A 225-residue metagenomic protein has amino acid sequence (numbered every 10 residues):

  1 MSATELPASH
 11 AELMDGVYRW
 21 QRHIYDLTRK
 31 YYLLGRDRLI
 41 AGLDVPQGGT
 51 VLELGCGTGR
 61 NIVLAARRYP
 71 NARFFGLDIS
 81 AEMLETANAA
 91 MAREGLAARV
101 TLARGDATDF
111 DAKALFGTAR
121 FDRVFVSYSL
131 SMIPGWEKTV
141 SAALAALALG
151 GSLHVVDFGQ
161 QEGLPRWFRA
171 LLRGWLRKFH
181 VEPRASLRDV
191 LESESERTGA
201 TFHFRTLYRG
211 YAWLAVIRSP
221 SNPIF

Functional and structural regions predicted by a protein language model:
S2-D44, R60, W167-G174: Conserved class I S-adenosyl-L-methionine
T28, H154-W213: C-terminal alpha-helical "lid/dimerization" subdomain adjacent to the S-adenosyl-L-methionine
T50, G150-S152: Short glycine-centered segments of the SAM/dcSAM-binding site in methyltransferase folds
L52, T58-F110: Class I SAM-dependent methyltransferase SAM/SAH-binding core
A112-R123: A short acidic, Gly/Pro-enriched loop at the edge of an enzyme's catalytic core that lines a small-molecule cofactor
D122-G135: A short SAM/SAH-binding and catalytic strip from SAM-dependent methyltransferases
E137-L149: A short glycine-rich, Lys/Arg-flanked "PGG" loop and its adjoining helix->strand segment in the class I
A215-F225: C-terminal lobe and adjacent flexible extensions of AdoMet/dcAdoMet transferase-like proteins
